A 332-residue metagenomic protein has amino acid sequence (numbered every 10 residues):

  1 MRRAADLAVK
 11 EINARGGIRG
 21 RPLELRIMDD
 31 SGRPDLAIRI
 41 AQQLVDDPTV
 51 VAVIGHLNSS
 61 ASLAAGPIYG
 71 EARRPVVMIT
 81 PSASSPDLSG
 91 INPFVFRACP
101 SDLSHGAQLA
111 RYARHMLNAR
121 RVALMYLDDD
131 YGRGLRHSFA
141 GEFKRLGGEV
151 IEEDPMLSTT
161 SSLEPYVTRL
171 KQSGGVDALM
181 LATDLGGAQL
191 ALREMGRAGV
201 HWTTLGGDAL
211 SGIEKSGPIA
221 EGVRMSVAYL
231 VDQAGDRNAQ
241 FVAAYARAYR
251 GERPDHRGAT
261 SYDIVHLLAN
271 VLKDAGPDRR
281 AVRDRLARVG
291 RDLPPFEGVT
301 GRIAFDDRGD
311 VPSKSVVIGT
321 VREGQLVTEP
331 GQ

Functional and structural regions predicted by a protein language model:
M1-Q332: Extracytosolic ligand-binding ectodomains
